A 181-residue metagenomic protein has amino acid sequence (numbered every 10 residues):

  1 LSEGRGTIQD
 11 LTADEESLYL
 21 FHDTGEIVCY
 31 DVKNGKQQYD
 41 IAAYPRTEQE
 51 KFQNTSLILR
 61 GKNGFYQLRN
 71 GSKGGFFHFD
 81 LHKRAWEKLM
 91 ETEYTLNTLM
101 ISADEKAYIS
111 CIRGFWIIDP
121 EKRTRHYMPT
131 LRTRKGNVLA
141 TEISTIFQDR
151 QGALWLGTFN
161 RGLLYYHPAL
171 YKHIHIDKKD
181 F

Functional and structural regions predicted by a protein language model:
L1-F181: Carboxylate-rich, polar loop motifs that coordinate divalent cations or form catalytic acidic clusters
